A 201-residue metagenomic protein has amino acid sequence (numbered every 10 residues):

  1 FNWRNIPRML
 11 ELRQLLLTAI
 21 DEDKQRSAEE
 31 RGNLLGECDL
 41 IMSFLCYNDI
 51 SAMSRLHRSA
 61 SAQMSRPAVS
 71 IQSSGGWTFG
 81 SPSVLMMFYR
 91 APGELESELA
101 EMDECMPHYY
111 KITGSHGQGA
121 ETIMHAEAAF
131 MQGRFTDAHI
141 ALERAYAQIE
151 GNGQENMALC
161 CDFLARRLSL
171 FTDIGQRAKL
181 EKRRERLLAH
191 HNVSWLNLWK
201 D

Functional and structural regions predicted by a protein language model:
F1-F163, K179, W199: Internal alpha-solenoid helical repeat scaffolds
Y146, E181-L188: Generic hydrophobic alpha-helical scaffold/packing signal
E185-D201: Short, intrinsically disordered, charge-balanced linker/junction segments flanking boundaries in proteins
